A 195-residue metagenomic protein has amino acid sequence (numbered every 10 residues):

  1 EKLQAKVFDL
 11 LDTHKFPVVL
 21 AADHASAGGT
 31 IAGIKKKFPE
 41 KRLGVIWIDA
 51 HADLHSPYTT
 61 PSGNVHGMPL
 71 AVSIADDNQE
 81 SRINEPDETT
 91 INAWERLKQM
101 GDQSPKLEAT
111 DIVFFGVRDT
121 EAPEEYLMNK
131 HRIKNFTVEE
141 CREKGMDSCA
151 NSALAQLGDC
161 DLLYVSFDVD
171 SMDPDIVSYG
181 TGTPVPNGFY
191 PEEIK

Functional and structural regions predicted by a protein language model:
E1-K195: Conserved alpha-helical scaffold segments that buttress catalytic/binding sites
